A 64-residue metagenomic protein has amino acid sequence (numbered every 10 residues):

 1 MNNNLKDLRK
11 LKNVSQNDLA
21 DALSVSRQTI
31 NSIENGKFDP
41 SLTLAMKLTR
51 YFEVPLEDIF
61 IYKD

Functional and structural regions predicted by a protein language model:
N3-A22: Short basic helix-loop element that most often maps to the first helix and adjoining turn of HTH DNA-binding modules
K10, F38-D39: Short amphipathic helical patch at the helix-1/turn junction of helix-turn-helix
N17, Q28, E57: Residues within helix-turn-helix
V25-F38: Recognition helix of helix-turn-helix/homeodomain-like DNA-binding domains that insert into the DNA major groove
N35, V54, D64: Short, conserved catalytic or interaction motifs in soluble domains
T43-D58: DNA major-groove recognition helix of helix-turn-helix/homeodomain DNA-binding modules
I61: Phosphate-coordinating loops and pocket residues in cytosolic domains that bind phosphorylated ligands
